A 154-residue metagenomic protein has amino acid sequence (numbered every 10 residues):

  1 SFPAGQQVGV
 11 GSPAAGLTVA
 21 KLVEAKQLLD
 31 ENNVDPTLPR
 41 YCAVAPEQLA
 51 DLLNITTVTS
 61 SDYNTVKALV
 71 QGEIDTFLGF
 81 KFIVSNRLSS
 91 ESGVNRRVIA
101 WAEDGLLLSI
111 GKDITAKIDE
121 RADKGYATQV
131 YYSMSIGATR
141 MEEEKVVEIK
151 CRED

Functional and structural regions predicted by a protein language model:
S1-P3, E103-D104: Short amphipathic alpha-helical segments, especially helix-boundary/capping motifs
F2-V70: Extended, solvent-exposed, turn-rich assembly/linker loops in the middle of proteins
I55-D154: Sequence/fold signature of self-assembling virion shell proteins
